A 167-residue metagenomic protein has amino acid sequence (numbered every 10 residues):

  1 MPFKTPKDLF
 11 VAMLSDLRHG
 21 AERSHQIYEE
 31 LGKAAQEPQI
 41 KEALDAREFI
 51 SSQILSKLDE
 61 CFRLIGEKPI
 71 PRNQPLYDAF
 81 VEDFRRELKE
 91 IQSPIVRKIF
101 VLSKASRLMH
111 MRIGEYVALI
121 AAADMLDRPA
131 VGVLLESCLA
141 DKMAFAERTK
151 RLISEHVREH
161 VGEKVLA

Functional and structural regions predicted by a protein language model:
M1-A167: Amphipathic alpha-helical hairpins
